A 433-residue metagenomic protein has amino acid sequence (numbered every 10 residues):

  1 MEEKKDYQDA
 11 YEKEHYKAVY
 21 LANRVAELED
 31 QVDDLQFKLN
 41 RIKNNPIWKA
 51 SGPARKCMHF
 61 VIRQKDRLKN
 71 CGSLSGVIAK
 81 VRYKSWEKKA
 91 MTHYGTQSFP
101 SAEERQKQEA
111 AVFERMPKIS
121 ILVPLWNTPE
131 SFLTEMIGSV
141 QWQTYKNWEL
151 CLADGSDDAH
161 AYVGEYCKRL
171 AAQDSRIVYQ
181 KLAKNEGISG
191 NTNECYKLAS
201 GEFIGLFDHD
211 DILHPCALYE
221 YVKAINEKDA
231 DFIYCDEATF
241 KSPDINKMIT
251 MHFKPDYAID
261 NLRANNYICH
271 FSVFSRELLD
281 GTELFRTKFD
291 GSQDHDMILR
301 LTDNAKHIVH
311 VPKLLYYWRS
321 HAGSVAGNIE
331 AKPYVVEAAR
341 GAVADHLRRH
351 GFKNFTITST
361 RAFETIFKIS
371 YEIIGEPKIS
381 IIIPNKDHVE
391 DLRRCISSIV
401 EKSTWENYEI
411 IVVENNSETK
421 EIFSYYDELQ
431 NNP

Functional and structural regions predicted by a protein language model:
M1-R115: Boundary detector for helix-to-coil junctions that initiate low-complexity/charged tails
E3-D6, K13-K17, E27, N328-N354: Catalytic core of nucleotide-sugar-dependent glycosyltransferases
I78-S139, A344-E401, E418: N-proximal low-complexity "stem/linker" segments adjacent to membrane-targeting elements
Q141-K184, V400-P433: Acidic donor-binding segment of Leloir-type glycosyltransferases
L182-A199, E220: Glycine-rich, basic loop-to-helix element that forms the pyrophosphate-binding segment of sugar-nucleotide handling
I204: Short aromatic/hydrophobic "clamp" motif used to bind/position activated sugar donors
I212, C216-M248, H321: Conserved donor NDP-sugar-binding/catalytic core segment of glycosyltransferases
A258-A344: Conserved nucleotide-sugar donor-binding catalytic segment
